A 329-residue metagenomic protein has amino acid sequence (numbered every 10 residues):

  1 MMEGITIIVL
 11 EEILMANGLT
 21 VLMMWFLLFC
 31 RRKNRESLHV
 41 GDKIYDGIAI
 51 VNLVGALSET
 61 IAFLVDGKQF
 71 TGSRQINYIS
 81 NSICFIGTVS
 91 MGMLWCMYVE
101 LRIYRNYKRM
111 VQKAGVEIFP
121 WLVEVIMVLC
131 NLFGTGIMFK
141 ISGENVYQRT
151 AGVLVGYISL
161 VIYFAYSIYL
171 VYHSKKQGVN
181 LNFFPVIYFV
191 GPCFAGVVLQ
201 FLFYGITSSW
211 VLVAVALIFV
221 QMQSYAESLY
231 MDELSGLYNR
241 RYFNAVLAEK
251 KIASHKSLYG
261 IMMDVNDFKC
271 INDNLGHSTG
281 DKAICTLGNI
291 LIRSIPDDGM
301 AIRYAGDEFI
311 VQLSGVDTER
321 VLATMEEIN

Functional and structural regions predicted by a protein language model:
T6-L19, C130-Y166, I206: Extracellular-loop-to-transmembrane junctions of the mid-late helices
M15-M97, E117-G134, V186-F201: Hydrophobic alpha-helical transmembrane segments of multi-pass membrane proteins
F26-F29, L94-Y98, Y157-Q177: Alpha-helical transmembrane segments in multipass membrane proteins, preferentially the mid-helix core
R31-Y45, E100-K113, Y172-N182: Membrane-interface helix-boundary motifs at transmembrane edges
G72-S82, S142-A151, S209-L212: Non-cytosolic membrane-interface motifs at loop->transmembrane helix junctions
E100, N106-Q148: Membrane-anchoring/interfacial helices and their immediately flanking loops in integral membrane proteins
Y169-L234, R241-K250: Signal-transducing coiled-coil linker helices
N239-Y259, K269-P296, I302-G306, I310-V311 (+1 more regions): Conserved long alpha-helical elements within nucleotide-processing catalytic cores of c-di-GMP signaling and class III
